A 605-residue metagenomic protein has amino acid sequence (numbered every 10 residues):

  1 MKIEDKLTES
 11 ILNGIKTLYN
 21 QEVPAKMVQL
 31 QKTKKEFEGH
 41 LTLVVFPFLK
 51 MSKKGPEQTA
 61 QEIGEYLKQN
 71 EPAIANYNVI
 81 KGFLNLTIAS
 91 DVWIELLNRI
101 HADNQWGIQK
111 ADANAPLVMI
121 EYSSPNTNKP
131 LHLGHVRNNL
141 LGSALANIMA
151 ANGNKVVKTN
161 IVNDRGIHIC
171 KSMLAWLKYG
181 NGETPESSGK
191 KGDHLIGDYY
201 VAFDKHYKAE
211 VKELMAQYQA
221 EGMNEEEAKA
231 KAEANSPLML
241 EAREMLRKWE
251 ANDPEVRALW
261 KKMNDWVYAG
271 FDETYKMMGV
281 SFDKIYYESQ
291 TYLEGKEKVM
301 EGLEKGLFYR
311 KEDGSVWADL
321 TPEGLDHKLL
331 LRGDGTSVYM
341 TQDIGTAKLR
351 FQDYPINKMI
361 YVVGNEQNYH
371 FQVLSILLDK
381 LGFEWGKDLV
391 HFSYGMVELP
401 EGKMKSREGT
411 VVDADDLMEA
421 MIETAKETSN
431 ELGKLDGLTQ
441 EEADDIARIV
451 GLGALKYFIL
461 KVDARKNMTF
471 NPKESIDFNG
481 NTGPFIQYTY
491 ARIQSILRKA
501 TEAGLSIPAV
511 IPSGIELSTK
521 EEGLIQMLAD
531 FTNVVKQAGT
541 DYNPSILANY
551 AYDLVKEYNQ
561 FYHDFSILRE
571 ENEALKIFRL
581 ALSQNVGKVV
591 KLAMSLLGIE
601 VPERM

Functional and structural regions predicted by a protein language model:
M1-I94, D112-M605: Non-catalytic interaction-recognition regions
E95-I100: Short, charged, solvent-exposed linker or helix-capping segments at domain edges/interfaces that act as flexible hinges
H101-A113: Flexible, low-complexity linker/hinge segments
